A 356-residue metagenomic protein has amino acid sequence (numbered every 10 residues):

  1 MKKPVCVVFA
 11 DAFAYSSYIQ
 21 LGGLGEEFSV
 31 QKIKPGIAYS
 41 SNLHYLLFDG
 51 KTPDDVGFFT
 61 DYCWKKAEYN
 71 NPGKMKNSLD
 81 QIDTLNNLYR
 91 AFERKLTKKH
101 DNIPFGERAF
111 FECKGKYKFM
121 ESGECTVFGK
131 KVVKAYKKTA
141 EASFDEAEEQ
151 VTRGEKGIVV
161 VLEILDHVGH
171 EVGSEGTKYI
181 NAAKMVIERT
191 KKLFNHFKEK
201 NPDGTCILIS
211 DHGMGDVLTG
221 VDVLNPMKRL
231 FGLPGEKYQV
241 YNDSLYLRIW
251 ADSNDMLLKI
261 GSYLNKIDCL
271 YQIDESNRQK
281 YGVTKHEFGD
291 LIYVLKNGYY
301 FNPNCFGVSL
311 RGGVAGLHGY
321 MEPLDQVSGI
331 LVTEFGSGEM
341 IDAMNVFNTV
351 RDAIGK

Functional and structural regions predicted by a protein language model:
V5-A10, Y15, M185-L224, L331 (+1 more regions): Metal-dependent active-site segment of extracytoplasmic phospho-/sulfohydrolases and closely related
A12-Y15, A38, P53, E124 (+4 more regions): Short, solvent-exposed loop/turn segments at secondary-structure junctions
Y15-Y62: Short, structured active-site-proximal loop/turn typified by the sulfatase FGly-forming signature C/S-X-P-X-R
S17-Q20, G169-G173, D216-V221: A short acidic (Asp/Glu
E26-P35, L230-Y241, K266-S276: Short secondary-structure junctions
H44-T177, A183-M185, Q239-Y241, M256 (+2 more regions): His/Asp/Glu-rich, glycine-adjacent segments that coordinate divalent cations and/or stabilize oxyanion chemistry on
D203, M214-A251: Acidic/histidine-rich catalytic neighborhood
Q239-A353: Active-site neighborhoods of enzymes that stabilize oxyanions during catalysis
